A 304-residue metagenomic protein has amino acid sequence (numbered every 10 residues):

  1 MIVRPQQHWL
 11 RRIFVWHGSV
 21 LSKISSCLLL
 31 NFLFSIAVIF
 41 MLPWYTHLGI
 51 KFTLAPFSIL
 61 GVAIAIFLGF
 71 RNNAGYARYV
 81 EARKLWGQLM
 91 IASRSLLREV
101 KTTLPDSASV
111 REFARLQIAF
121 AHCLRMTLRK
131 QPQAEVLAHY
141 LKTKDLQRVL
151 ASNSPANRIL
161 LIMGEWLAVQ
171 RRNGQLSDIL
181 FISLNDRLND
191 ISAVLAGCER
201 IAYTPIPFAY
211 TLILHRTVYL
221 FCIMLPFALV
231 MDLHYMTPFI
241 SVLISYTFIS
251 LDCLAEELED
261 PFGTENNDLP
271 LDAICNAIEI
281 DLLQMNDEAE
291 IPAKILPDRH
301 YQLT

Functional and structural regions predicted by a protein language model:
M1-G87, D106, L233-Y235, I280 (+1 more regions): N-terminal juxtamembrane/topogenic regions of multi-pass membrane proteins
V3, S245, I249, L254-T304: Cytosolic/matrix-facing juxtamembrane and C-terminal tails of multi-pass cellular membrane proteins
L10-S22, I179-L180, D186-T217, G263 (+1 more regions): Membrane-interface, cytosolic juxtamembrane amphipathic helix immediately N-terminal to a transmembrane helix, enriched
L33-I50, V218-F248, D252: Juxtamembrane "helix exit" motif at the C-terminal ends of alpha-helical transmembrane segments in multi-pass membrane
G75-Y79, Q88, E99, S250-P261: Membrane-spanning helices that line or support transport/gating and their immediate boundary helices in channels
G87-T103: Amphipathic, membrane-active segments
R98-F208: Structured inter-helical modules in multipass membrane proteins
Y210, L225-A228, M236, F262-N266: Long amphipathic all-alpha helical oligomerization modules
